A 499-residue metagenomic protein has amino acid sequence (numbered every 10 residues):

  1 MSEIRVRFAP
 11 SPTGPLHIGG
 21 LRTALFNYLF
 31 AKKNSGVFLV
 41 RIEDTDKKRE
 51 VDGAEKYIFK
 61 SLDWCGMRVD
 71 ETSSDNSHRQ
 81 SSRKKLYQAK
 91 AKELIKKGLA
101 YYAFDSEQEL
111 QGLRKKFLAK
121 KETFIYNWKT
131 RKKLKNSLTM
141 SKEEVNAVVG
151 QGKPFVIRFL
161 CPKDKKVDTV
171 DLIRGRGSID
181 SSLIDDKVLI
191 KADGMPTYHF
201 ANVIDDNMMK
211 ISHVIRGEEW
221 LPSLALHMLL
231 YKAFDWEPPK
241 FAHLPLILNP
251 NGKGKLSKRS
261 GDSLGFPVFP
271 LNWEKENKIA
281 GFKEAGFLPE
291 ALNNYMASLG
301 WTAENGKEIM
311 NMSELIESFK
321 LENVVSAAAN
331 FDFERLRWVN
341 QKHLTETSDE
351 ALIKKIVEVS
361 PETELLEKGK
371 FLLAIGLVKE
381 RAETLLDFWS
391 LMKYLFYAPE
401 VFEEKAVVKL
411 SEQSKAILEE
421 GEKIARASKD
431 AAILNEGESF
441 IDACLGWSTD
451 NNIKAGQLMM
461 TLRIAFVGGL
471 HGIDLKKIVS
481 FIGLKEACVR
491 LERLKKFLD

Functional and structural regions predicted by a protein language model:
M1-T123, P222-A233, A291: N-terminal Rossmann-like or analogous alpha/beta NTP/dinucleotide-binding catalytic cores that position adenine
S2-I4, K33, F200-V203, G265-F269: Active-site-adjacent bridging/hinge elements
S2-R7, W273-I279, E314-F319, E358-T363 (+3 more regions): Short amphipathic alpha-helical segments and their helix-coil junctions
R7-P12, V40-D44, M209-V214, E274-I279 (+2 more regions): Glycine- and acidic
N27, I58, L94, G98 (+8 more regions): Residue-level signal for inorganic ion chemistry
Y102, S106-S260, P267, K278 (+1 more regions): Active-site cores that bind ATP or allylic diphosphates and position pyrophosphate for catalysis
D235-F402, V467-D499: Catalytic adenosine-cofactor/nucleotide-binding cores of aminoacyl-tRNA synthetases and other
A406-F466, H471: C-terminal accessory/binding modules appended to enzymatic or scaffolding proteins
